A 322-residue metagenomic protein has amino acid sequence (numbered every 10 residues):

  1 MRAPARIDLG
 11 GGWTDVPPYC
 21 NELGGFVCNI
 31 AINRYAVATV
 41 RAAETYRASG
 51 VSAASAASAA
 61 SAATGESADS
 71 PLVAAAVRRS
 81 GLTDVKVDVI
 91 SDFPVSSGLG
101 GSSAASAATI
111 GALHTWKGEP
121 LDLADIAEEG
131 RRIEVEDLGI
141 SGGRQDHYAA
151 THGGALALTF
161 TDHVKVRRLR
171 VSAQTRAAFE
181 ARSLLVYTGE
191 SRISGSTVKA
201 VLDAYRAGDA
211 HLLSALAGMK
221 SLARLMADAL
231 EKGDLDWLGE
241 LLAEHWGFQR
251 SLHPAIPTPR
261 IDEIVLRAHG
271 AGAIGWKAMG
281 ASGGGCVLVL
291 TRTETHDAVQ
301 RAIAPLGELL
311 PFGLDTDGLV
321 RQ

Functional and structural regions predicted by a protein language model:
M1-G10, D15-N21, N29-G81, I90 (+4 more regions): C-terminal nucleotide
S70, S103-A107, G142: Short alpha-helical patches at coil-to-helix transitions and adjacent helical residues in well-structured domains
T83-V95: Glycine/charged-rich beta-loop-alpha catalytic/anionic-binding loops adjacent to active sites
D84-K86, L121-D125: Short, surface-exposed acidic
S97-G100, H253: Short helix-coil transition sites and intra-membrane helix breaks within transmembrane domains of multi-pass
L99-E119, L123, T151: DPxDG-like acidic metal-binding loop motif
S282-G284: Glycine-rich nucleotide-binding loop
